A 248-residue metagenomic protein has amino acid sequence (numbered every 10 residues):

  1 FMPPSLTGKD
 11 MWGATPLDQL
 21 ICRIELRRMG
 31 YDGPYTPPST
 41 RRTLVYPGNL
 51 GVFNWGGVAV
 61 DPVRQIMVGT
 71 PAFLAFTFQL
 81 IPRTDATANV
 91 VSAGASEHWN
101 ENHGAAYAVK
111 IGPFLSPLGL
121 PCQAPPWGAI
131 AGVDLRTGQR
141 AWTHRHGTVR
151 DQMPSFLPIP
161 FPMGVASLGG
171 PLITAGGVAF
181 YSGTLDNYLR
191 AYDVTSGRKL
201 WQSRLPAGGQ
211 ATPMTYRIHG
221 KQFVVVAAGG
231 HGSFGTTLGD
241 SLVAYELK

Functional and structural regions predicted by a protein language model:
F1-K248: Noncatalytic, solvent-exposed loop/strand surfaces of beta-propeller-type extracellular/periplasmic domains
